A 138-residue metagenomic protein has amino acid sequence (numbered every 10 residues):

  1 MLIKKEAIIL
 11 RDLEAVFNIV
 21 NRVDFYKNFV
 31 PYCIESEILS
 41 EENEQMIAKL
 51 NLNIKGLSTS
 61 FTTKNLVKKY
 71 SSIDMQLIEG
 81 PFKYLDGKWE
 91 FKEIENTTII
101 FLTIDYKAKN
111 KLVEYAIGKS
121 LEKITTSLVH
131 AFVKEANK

Functional and structural regions predicted by a protein language model:
M1-N43, N96-I99: Hydrophobic ligand-binding cavity/cleft-lining segments
L13, C33, E42, S58 (+5 more regions): Solvent-exposed, flexible loop/coil residues
K27-N28, N53-I99, D105-K107: Hydrophobic-ligand binding "helix-grip"
D105-K138: A conserved amphipathic terminal alpha-helix motif
